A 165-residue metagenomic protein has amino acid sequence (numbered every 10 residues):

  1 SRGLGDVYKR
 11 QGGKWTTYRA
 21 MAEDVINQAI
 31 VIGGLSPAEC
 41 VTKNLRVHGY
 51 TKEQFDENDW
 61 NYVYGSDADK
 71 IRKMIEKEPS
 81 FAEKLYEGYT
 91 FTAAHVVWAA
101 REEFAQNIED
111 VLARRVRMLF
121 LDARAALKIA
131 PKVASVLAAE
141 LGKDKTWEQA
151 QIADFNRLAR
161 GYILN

Functional and structural regions predicted by a protein language model:
G5-N165: C-terminal accessory subdomains/tails of enzymes that are appended
